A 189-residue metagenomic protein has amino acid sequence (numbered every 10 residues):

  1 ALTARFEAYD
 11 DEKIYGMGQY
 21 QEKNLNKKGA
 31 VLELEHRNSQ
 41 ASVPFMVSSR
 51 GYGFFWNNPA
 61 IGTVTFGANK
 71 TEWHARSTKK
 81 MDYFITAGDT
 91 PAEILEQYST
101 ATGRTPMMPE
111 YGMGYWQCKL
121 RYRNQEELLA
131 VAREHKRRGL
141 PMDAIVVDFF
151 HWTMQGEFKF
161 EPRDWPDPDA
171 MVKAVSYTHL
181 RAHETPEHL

Functional and structural regions predicted by a protein language model:
A1-G112, K119-L120, Q125, A132-R137: Catalytic and substrate-binding clefts that recognize carbohydrates or anionic sugar/phosphate headgroups
R37-S39, E126-E127, P162-P168: Short, glycine/acidic-rich beta->alpha junctions
P44-F45, G51-F54, D82, G112-G114 (+4 more regions): Beta-sheet entry/capping signal
N58, Q117, I145-H151: Short, solvent-exposed turn/loop segments enriched in Gly/Ser/Thr/Pro and often Arg
M113-N124, T153-W165: The substrate-binding groove and active-site-proximal loops of carbohydrate-active enzymes, especially glycoside
A130-V147: Catalytic domains of carbohydrate-active enzymes, especially glycoside hydrolases
A132, K136, D169-Y177: Surface-exposed amphipathic alpha-helices with a cationic face
T178-E187: Conserved small/polar residues in nucleotide/adenosyl-binding loops
